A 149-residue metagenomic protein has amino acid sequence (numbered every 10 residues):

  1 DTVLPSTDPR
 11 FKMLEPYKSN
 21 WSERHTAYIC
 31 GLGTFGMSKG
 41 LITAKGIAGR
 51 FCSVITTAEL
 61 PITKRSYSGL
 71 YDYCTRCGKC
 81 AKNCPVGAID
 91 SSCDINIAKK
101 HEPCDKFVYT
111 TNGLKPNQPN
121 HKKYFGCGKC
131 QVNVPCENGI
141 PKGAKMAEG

Functional and structural regions predicted by a protein language model:
D1-G149: Catalytic cores of enzyme domains
